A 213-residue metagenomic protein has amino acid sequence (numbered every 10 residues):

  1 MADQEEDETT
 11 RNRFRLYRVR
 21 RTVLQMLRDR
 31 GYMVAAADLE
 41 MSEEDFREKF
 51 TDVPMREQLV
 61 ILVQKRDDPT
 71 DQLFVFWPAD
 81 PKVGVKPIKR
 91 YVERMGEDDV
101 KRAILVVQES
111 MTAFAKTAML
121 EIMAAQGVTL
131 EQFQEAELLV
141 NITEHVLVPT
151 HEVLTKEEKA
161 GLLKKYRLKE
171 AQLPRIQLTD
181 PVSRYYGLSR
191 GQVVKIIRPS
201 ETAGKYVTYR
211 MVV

Functional and structural regions predicted by a protein language model:
M1-K101, A113-I122, L130-E131, A136-I142 (+2 more regions): Helix-rich terminal scaffold detector
L139-L162: Phosphate/adenylate-binding "loop-and-lid" substructures adjacent to NTP/NAD/dNTP-binding pockets in NTP-dependent
K169-D180: Short, structured beta-strand/loop micro-motifs enriched in basic residues and often containing a Trp
R198-P199: Short, surface-exposed secondary-structure boundary micro-motifs
G204-V213: Short, compositionally biased
